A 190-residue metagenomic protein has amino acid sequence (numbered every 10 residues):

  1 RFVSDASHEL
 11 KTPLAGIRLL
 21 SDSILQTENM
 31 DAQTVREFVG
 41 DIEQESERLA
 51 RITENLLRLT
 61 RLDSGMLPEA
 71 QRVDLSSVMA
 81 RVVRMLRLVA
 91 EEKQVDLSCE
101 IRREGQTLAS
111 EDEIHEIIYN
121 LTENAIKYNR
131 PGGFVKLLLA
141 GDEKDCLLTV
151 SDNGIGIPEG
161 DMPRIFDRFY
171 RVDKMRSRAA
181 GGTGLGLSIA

Functional and structural regions predicted by a protein language model:
L25-A32, R61: Short acidic helix/loop segment immediately C-terminal to the autophosphorylated histidine in two-component histidine
Q44-L49: Short alpha-helical segment of the dimerization/phosphotransfer core of two-component systems
S64-V73, S77, L108: Short flexible loop/turn segments at helix-to-beta-strand junctions within the C-terminal catalytic HATPase_c
Q71-R72, E91, D96-Q106: Conserved catalytic submotifs in the C-terminal HATPase_c
A125-I126: Short helix-loop "hinge" at the ATP-lid/N-box region of the Bergerat-fold HATPase_c
G132-K144: Short beta-strand/loop element within the Bergerat-fold HATPase_c
D152: Acidic ATP/Mg2+-coordinating residue in the GHKL
I157-R171: Short conserved segment of the HATPase_c
